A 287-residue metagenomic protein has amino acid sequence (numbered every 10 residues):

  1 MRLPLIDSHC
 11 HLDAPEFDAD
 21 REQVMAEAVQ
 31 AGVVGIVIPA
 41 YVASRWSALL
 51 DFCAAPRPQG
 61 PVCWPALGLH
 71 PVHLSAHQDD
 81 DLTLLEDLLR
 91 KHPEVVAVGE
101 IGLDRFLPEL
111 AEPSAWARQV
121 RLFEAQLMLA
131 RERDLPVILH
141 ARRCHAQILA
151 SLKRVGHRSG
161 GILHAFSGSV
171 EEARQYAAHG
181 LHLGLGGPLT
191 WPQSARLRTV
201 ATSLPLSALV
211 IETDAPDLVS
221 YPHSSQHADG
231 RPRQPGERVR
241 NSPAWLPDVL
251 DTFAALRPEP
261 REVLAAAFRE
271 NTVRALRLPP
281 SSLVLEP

Functional and structural regions predicted by a protein language model:
M1-P287: Mid-domain alpha/beta scaffold segments of enzyme catalytic cores
